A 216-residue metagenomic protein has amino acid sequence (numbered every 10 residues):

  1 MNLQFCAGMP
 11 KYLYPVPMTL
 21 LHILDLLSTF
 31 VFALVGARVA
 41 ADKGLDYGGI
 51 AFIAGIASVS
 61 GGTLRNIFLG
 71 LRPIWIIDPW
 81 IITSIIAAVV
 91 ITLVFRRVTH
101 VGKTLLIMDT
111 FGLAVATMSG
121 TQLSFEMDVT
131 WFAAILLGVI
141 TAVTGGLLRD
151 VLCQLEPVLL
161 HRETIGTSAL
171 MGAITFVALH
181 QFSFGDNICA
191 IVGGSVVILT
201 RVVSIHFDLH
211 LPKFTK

Functional and structural regions predicted by a protein language model:
P15-L69, I74: N-terminal topogenic module of multi-pass integral membrane proteins
M18-L20, I67-I76, T121-A133, A178-C189: Helix-coil boundary and interhelical linker segments in multi-pass alpha-helical membrane proteins
T19-T29, P73-I86, T130-A142: Structural signature of hydrophobic alpha-helical transmembrane segments
A33-K43, N66, V89-K103, L147-P157 (+1 more regions): C-terminal ends of transmembrane helices
G48-I56, D78-I82, G102-L113, L137 (+1 more regions): Cytoplasmic-side transmembrane-helix entry/capping segments in multi-pass membrane proteins
F52-I56, T63-L69, L136, I140 (+1 more regions): Short, structured motif recognition centered on aromatic/hydrophobic residues
A87-S124: Ordered, amphipathic secondary-structure segments that act as subunit-interaction surfaces in large macromolecular
I140, A190-V203: Small-residue-rich transmembrane alpha-helices that serve as helix-helix interface/gating elements in multipass
